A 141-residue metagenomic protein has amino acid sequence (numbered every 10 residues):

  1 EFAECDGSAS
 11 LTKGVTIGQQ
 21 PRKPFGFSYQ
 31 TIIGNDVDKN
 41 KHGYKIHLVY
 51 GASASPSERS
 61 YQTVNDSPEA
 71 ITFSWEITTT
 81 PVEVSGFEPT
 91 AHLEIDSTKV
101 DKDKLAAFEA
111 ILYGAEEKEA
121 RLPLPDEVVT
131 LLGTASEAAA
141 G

Functional and structural regions predicted by a protein language model:
E1-G141: Signature of extracytoplasmic/envelope-associated structural regions
